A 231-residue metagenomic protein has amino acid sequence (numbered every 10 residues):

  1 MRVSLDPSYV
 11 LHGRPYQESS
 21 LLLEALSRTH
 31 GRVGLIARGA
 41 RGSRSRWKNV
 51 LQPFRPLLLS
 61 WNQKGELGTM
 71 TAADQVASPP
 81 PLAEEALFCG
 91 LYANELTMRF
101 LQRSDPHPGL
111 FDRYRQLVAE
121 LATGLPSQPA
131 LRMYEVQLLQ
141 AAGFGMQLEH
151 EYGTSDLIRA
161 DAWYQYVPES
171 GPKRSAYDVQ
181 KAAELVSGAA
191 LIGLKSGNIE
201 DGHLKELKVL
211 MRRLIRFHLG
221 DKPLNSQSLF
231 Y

Functional and structural regions predicted by a protein language model:
M1-L21, L26-Y231: Non-catalytic alpha-helical scaffolds and adjoining flexible linkers that form interface surfaces for assembly
